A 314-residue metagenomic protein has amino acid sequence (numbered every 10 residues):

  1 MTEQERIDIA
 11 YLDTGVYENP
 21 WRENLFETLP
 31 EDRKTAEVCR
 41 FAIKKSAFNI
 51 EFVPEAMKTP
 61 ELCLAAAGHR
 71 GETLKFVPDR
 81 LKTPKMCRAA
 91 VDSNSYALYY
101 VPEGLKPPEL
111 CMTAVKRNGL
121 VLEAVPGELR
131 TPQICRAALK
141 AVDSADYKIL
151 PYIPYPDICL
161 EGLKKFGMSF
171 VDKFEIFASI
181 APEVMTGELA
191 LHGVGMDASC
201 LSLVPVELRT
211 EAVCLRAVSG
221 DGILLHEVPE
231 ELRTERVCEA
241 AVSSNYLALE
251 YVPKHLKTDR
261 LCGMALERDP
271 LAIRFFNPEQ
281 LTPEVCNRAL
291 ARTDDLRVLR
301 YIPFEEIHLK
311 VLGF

Functional and structural regions predicted by a protein language model:
M1-F314: Non-catalytic tandem-repeat scaffold regions and their flanking low-complexity/translocation tails
